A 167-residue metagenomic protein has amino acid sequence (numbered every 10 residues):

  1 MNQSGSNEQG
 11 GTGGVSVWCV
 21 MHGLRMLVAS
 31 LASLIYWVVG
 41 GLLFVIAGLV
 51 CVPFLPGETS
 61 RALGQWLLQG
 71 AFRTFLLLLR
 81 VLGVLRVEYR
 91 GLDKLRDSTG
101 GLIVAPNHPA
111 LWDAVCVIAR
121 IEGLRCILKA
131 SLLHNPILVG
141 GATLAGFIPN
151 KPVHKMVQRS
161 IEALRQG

Functional and structural regions predicted by a protein language model:
N2-G23, L27, R96, H154-G167: Non-catalytic C-terminal accessory region of glycerolipid acyltransferases and related lyso-lipid remodeling enzymes
V15-E88, G140-G141: A transmembrane-helix-recognition feature enriched in membrane-embedded lipid enzymes and envelope glyco-/phospholipid
V81-G167: Soluble catalytic domains of membrane acyltransferases
